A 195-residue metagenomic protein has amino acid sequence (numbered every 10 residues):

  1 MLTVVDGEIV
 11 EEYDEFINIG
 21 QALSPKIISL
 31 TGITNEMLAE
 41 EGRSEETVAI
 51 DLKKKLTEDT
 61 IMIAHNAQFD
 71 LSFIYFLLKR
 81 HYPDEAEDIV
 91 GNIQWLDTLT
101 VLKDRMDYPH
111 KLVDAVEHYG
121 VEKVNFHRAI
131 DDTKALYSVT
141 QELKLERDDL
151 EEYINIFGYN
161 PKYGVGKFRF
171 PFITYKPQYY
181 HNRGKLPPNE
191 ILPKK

Functional and structural regions predicted by a protein language model:
M1-I89, H110-H127: Conserved non-catalytic scaffold segment of RNase H-like nuclease domains
D70, D97, D132: Acidic active-site catalytic centers that drive phospho-/nucleotidyl reactions and related ester hydrolyses
I74, V101, L136-T140: Buried hydrophobic packing segments
L78-K79, M106, Q141-L145: Hydrophobic/aromatic-lined pockets within catalytic cores
I93-Y108: Short alpha-helix plus adjacent loop in nuclease-associated cores
K123-H127, D131, N155, K176: Cysteine endopeptidase catalytic domains of the caspase/legumain-like
R128-E142: Acidic, divalent-metal-coordinating active-site segment for phosphoryl/phosphodiester hydrolysis, typified by short
V139-K195: Acidic two-metal-ion nuclease catalytic site recognized across multiple nuclease folds, prominently DnaQ/RNase D-T
